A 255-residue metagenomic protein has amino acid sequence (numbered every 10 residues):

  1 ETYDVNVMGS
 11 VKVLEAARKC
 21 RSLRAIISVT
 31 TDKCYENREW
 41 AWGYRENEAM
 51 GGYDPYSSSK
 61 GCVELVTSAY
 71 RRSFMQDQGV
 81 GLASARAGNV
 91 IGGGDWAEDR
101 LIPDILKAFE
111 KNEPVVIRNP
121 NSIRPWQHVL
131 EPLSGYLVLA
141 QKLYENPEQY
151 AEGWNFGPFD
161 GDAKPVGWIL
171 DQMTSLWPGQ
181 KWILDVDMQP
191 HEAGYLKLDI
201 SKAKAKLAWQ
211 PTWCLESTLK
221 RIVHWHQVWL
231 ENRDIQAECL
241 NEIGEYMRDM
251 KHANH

Functional and structural regions predicted by a protein language model:
E1, W40-Y44, A97-L101, P132-L133 (+2 more regions): Short, glycine/charged-enriched secondary-structure capping and boundary segments
E1-E15, K19-A25, C34-V90, D95-A97: Catalytic helix-loop patch of NAD(P)-dependent Rossmann-fold dehydrogenases
D4, S28, E46, S134 (+1 more regions): Phosphate-coordinating loops and pocket residues in cytosolic domains that bind phosphorylated ligands
N6, S10, E98-I102, Y136 (+1 more regions): Amphipathic alpha-helical segments in well-structured domains
L14, S68, L106-K107, K220: Solvent-exposed, non-membrane alpha-helical residues enriched in polar/charged side chains
T31: Residue(s) in the substrate-gating loop at a strand-loop-helix junction that position the organic substrate next
F109-H255: C-terminal substrate-binding subdomain of Rossmann-fold SDR/epimerase-dehydratase oxidoreductases
